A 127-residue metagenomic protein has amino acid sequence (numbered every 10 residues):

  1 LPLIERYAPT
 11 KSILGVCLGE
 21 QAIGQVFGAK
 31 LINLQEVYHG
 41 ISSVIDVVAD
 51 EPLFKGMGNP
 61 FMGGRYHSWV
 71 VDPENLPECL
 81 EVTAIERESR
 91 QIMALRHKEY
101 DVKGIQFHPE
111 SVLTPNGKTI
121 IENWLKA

Functional and structural regions predicted by a protein language model:
L1-G56, I121: Cysteine-nucleophile active-site neighborhood
C17, H67, H108: Histidine-centered divalent metal-coordination motifs
V26-F27, Q35, M57-G58, N75 (+2 more regions): Short, flexible helix/strand-to-coil boundary loops that buttress conserved ligand/catalytic motifs in alpha/beta
S42-V44, I92-A94, G104: Conserved hydrophobic/aromatic beta-strand scaffold that supports enzyme active sites
E51-E99: Catalytic beta-strand/loop cores that center a nucleophilic Ser/Cys/Thr and support acyl-enzyme chemistry
P60, E99, I105-P115: Phosphate-binding/catalytic loops
V112-A127: Acyltransferase
